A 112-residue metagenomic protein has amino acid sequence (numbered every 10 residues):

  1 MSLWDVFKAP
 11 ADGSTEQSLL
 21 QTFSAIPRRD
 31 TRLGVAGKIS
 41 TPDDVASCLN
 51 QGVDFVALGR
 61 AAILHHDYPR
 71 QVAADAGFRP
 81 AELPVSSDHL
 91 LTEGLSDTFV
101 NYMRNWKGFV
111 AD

Functional and structural regions predicted by a protein language model:
M1-D112: Flavin-dependent oxidoreductase catalytic cores
